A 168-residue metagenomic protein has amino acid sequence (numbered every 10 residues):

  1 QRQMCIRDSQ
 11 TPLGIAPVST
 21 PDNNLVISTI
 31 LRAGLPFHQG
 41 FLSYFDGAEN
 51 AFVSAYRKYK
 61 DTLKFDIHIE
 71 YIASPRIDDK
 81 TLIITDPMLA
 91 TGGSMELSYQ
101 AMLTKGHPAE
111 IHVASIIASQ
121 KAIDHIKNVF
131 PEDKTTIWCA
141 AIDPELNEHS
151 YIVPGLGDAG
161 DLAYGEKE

Functional and structural regions predicted by a protein language model:
Q1-I6: Short, small-residue-biased leader/transition segments that mark boundaries at the very start of proteins
A16-T20: Glycine/small-residue-rich loop that forms an oxyanion/phosphate-binding "nest" at active or ligand-binding sites
D22-I30, H112-A114: Short glycine-rich phosphate-binding loop at a beta-alpha junction
D22-N23, D46-A48, D78-K80, P108 (+1 more regions): Short coil/turn connectors at secondary-structure junctions
L35-L82, G93: Short, glycine/charge-rich flexible loops or terminal/linker lids adjacent to PRPP-binding catalytic cores
S43, L97-E168: PRPP-dependent phosphoribosyltransferase catalytic core
